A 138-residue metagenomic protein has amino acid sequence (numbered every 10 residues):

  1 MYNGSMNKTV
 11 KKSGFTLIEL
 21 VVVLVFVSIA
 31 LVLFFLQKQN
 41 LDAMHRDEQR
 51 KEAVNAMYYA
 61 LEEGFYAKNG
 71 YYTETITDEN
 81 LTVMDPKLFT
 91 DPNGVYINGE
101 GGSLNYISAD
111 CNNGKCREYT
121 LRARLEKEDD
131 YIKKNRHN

Functional and structural regions predicted by a protein language model:
M1-F15: N-terminal leader/signal peptides at the extreme start of proteins
N3-G4, N112-N138: Short, surface-exposed interaction loops/tails
K11-K38: N-terminal single-pass transmembrane signal-anchor helix
A30, F34-D42, Y59-E63, T77: N-terminal "domain-start" segment
V32, D91, N98: Extracellular glycan-binding segments that recognize GlcNAc-based cell-wall polysaccharides
D42-Y71: Membrane-proximal N-terminal amphipathic helix
L61-N93: Short, glycine/small-hydrophobic-rich surface segments
E100-N113: Short, surface-exposed beta-strand/loop micro-motifs that present aromatic residues
